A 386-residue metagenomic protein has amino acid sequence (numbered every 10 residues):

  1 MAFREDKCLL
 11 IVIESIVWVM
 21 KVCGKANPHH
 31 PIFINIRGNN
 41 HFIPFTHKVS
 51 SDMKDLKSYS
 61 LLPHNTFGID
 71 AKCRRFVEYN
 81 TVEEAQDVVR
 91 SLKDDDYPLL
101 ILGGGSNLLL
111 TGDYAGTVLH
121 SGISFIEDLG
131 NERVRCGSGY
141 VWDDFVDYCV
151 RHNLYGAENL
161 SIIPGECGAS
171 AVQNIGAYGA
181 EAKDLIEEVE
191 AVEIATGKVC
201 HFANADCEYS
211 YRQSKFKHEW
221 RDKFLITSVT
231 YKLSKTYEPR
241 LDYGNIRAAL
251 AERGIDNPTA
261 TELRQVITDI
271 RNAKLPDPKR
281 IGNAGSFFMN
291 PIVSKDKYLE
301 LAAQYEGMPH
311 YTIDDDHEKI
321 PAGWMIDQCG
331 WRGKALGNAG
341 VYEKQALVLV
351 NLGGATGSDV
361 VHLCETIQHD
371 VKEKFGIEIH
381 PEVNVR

Functional and structural regions predicted by a protein language model:
A2, V17-V22, A26-P31, R37-G38: N-terminal amphipathic/hydrophobic targeting modules at extreme N-termini, encompassing cleavable Sec/SRP-type signal
A2-V12: Extreme N-terminal basic, low-complexity initiation segments that serve as generic localization/processing leaders
L9, H30-P31, H41-F42: Short hydrophobic targeting helices and cationic amphipathic motifs that mediate membrane/organellar targeting
G38-D52: Short, Lys/Arg-enriched N-terminal segments with co-localized hydrophobic residues within the first ~10-30 amino acids
K54-A195: Anion-binding (especially nucleotide phosphate/pyrophosphate-binding) glycine-rich loop and adjoining beta-alpha core
L56-K57, L62-T66, L108, V199-S358 (+1 more regions): Phosphate/pyrophosphate- and phosphate-bearing ligand-binding catalytic cores of soluble enzymes
